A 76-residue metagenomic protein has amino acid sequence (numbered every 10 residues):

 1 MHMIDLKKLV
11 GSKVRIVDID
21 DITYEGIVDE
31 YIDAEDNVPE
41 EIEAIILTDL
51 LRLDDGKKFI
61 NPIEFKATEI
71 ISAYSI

Functional and structural regions predicted by a protein language model:
H2-I76: Conserved RNA-binding domains used in RNP assembly and mRNA/RNA metabolism
